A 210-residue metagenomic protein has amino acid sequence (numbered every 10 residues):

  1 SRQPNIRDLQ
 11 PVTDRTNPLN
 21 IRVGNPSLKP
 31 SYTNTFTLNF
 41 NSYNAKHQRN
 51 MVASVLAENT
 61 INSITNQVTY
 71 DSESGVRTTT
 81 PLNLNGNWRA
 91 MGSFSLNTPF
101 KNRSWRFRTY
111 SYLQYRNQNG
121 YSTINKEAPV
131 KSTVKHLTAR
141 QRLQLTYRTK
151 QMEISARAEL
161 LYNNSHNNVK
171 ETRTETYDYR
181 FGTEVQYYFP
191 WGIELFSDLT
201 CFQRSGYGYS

Functional and structural regions predicted by a protein language model:
S1-S210: Exposed, low-structure sequence patches enriched in small/polar residues
